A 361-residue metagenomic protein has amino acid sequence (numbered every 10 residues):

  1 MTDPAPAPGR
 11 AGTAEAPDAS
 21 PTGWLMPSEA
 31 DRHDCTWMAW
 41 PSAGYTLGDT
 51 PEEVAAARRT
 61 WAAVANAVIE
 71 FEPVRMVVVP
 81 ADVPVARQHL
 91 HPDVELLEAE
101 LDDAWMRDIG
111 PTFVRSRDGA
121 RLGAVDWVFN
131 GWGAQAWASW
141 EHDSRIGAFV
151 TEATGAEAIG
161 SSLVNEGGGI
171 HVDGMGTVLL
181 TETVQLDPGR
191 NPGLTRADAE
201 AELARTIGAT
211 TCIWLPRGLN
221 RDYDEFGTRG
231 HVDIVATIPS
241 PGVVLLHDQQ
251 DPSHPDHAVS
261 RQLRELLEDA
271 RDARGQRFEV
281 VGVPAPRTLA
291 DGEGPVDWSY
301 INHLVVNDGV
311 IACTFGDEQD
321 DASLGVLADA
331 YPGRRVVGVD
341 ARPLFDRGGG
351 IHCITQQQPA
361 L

Functional and structural regions predicted by a protein language model:
T2-L361: The feature marks the mature, well-folded catalytic cores of soluble enzymes
